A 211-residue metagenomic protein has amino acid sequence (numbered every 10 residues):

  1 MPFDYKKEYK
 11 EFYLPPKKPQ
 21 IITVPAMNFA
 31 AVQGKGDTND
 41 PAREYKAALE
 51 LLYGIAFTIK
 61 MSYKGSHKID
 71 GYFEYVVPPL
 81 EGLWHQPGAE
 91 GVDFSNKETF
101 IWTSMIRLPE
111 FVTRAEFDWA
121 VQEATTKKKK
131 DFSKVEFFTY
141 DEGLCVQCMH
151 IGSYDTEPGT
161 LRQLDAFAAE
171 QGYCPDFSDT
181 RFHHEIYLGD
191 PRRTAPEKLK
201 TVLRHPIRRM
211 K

Functional and structural regions predicted by a protein language model:
M1-K211: A solvent-exposed interaction/effector surface
